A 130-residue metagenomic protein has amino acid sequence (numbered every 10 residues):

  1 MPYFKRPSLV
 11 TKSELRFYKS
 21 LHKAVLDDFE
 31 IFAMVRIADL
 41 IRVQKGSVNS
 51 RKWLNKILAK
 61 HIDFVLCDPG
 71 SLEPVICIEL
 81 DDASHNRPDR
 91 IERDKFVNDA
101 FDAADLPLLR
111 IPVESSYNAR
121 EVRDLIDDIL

Functional and structural regions predicted by a protein language model:
M1-K45: N-terminal topogenic membrane-targeting module
K5, K52, H85, D89: Conserved short-loop catalytic and cofactor-binding motifs
L9, A33-V75: Active-site metal-binding core of divalent-cation-utilizing nuclease and nuclease-like domains
E14-F17, N49-S50, R93-D94: Amphipathic coiled-coil/heptad-repeat helices and related helical stalk/stem segments that mediate oligomerization
K19-K23, D99, D127: Surface-exposed alpha-helical segments enriched in charged/polar residues
G46, R123-D128: Short low-complexity, flexible loop/linker segments enriched in glycine and/or proline with clustered acidic
A59-V65, P69-D124: Basic, amphipathic alpha-helical patches used to engage nucleic acids or provide basic targeting signals, exemplified
